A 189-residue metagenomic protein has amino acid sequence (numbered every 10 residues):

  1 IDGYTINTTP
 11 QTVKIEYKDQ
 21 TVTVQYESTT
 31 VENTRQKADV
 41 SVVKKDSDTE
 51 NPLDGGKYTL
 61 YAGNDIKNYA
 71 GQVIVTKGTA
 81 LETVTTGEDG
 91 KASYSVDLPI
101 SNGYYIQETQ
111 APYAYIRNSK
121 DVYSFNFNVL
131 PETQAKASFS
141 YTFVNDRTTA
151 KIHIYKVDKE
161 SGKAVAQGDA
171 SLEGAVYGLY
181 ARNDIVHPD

Functional and structural regions predicted by a protein language model:
I1-D189: Solvent-exposed loop/turn and edge beta-strand elements of beta-rich ligand-binding domains
